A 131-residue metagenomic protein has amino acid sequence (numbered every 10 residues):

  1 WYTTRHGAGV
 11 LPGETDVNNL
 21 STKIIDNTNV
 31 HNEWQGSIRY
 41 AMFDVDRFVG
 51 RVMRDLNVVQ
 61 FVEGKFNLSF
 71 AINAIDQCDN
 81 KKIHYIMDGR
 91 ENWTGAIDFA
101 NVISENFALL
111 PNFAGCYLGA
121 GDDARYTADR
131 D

Functional and structural regions predicted by a protein language model:
W1-D131: Non-transmembrane, aqueous-exposed alpha-helical and coiled segments at domain scale
